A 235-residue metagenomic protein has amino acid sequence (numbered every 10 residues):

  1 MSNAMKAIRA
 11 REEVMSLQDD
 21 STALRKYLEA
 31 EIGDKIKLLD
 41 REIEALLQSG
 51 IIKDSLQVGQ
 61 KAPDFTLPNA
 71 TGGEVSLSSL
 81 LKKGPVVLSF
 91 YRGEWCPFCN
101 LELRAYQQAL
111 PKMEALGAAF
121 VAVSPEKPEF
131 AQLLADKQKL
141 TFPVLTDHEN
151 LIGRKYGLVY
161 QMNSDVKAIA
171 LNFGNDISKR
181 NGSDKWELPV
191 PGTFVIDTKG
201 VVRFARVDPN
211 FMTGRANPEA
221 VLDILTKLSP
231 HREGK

Functional and structural regions predicted by a protein language model:
M1-K61: N-terminal targeting signals for export/organelle localization
K61, P85, L188-V190: Short, small/polar residue-rich loop motifs at catalytic or cofactor-binding pockets
V75-S76, R203: Generic structural signal for well-ordered beta-strand positions
L77-Y106: Short active-site neighborhood of thiol/selenol oxidoreductases, capturing the structured segment around
E102-K155: Structural microenvironment flanking redox-active thiols in thiol-disulfide oxidoreductases
D147-G214: Thiol/selenol-based redox catalytic cores and closely related redox-interacting motifs
F211-L228: A short, polar/charged loop-to-alpha-helix boundary motif
H231-K235: Cysteine/selenocysteine-centered motifs that mediate thiol-based redox chemistry or coordinate metal-sulfur cofactors
